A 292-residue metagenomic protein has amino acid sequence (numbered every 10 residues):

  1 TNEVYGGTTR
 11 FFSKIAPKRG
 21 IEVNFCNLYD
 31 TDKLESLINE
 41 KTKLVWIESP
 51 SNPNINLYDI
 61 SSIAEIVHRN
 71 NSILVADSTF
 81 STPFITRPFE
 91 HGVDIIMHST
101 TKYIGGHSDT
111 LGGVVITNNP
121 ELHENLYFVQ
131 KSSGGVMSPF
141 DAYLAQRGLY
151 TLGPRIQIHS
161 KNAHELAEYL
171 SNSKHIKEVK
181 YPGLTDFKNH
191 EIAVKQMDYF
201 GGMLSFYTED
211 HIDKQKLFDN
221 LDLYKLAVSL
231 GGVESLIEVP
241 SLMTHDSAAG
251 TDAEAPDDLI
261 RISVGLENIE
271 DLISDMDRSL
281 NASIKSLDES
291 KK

Functional and structural regions predicted by a protein language model:
T1-H175, K180, E191: Conserved PLP-enzyme active-site core in the AAT-like
V4-G6, S13-K14, R19-N24, S36 (+3 more regions): PLP-dependent enzyme catalytic core of the Aspartate aminotransferase-like
L126, K216-D222, D275-L280: Short amphipathic alpha-helices in soluble, non-transmembrane regions that often serve as interface/regulatory elements
S133-G134, L221-G231, S279-D288: A common structural junction motif
P139-T151, F200-E209, L280: Short N-terminal helix-initiation segments at or just after the protein's N-terminus
I176-I260, V264: Conserved C-terminal alpha-helix-loop-beta "cap" of PLP-dependent enzymes that closes/shapes the active-site mouth
